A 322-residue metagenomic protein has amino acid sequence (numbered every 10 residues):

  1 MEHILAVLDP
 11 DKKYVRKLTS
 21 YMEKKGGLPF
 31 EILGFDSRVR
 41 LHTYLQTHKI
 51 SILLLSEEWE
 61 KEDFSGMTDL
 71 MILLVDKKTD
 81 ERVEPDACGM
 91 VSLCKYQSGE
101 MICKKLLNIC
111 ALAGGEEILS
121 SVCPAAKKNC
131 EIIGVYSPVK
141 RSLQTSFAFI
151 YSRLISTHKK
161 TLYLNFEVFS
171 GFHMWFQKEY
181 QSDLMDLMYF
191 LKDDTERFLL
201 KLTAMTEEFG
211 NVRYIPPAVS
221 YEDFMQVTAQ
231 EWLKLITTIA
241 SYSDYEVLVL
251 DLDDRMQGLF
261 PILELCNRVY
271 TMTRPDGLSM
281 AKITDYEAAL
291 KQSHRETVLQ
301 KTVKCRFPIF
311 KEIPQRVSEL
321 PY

Functional and structural regions predicted by a protein language model:
H3-K13, L18-M22, L54, D69-I72: Conserved acidic segment of CheY-like receiver
V7-K12, D36-R38, L54-W59, L74-K78 (+6 more regions): Structural motif
T19, E23-E62, D254-R255: A short, well-structured beta->alpha microelement
D69-I132: Extreme N-terminal, non-catalytic leader segments that precede Walker-type/kinase nucleotide-binding cores
L112, K234-Y322: Conserved catalytic-core segment of NTP-binding enzymes
A126-V168, F172: Walker A/P-loop phosphate-binding motif and the immediately C-terminal alpha-helix
H158-Y214: Phosphate-binding loop that captures ATP/GTP phosphates
K201-F209, Y214-F260: Phosphate-binding/switch loop-helix module in NTP-utilizing enzymes
